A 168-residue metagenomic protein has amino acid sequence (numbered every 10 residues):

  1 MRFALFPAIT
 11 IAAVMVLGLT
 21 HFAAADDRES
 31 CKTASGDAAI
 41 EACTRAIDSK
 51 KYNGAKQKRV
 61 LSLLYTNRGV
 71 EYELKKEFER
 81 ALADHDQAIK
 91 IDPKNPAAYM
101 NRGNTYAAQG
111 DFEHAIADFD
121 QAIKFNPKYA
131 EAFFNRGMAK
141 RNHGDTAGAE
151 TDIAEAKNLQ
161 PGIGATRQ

Functional and structural regions predicted by a protein language model:
R2-Q168: Alpha-helical tetratricopeptide repeat
